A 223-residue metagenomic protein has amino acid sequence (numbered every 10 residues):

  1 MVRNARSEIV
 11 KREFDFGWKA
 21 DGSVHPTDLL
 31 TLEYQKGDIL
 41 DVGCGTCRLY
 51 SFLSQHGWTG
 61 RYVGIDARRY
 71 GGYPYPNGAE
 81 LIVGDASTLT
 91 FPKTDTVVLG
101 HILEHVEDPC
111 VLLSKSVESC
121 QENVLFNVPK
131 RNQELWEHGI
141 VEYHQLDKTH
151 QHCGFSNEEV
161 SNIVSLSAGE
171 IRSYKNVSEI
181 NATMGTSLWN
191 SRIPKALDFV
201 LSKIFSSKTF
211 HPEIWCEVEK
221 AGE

Functional and structural regions predicted by a protein language model:
M1-T94, G100, L113, H150 (+4 more regions): Conserved N-terminal segment of class I S-adenosyl-L-methionine
F16, R48, F52, E107-G222: S-adenosyl-L-methionine-dependent methyltransferase catalytic module, highlighting the catalytic core
V98-E107: A short SAM/SAH-binding and catalytic strip from SAM-dependent methyltransferases
